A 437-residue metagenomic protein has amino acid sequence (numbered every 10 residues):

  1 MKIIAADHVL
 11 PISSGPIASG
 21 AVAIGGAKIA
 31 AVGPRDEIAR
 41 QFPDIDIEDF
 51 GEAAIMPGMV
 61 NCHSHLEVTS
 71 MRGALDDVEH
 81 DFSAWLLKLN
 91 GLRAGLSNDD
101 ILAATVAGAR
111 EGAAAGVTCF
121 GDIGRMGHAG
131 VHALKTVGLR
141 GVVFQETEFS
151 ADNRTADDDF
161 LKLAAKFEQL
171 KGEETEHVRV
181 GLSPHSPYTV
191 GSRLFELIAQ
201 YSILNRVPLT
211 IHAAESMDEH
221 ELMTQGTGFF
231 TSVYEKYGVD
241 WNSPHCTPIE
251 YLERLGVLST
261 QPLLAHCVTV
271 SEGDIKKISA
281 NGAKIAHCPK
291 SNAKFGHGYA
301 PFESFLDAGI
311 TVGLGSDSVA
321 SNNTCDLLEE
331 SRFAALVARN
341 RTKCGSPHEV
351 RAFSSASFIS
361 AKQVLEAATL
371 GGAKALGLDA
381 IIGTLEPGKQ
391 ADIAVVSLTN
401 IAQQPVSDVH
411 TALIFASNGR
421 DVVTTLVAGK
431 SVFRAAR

Functional and structural regions predicted by a protein language model:
M1-I3, V9-M56: Histidine-rich, glycine-flanked metal-binding segment
D44-D46, H132, D159-K284, G296-V312 (+1 more regions): Histidine/acidic residue-rich metal-binding segments in metalloenzymes
A54-I55, R72-G138, L161-T175: Alpha-helical scaffold segments that flank or form the walls of functional sites
P57-T69, P208-M217: Histidine-centered catalytic micro-motifs
H65, R125-M126, E146-A151, S183-P187 (+4 more regions): Active-site beta-loop-alpha junctions enriched in small/polar residues
S70-A103, V137, V142-D152, M217-Q261 (+1 more regions): Active-site gating loops and adjacent loop-to-helix segments of metal-dependent hydrolytic enzymes
L255-V257, A300-N400, A416: His/Asp/Glu-enriched, well-ordered alpha-helical/loop segment that forms or immediately abuts the divalent-metal
K374, Q390-R437: C-terminal cap of metal-dependent C-N hydrolases
